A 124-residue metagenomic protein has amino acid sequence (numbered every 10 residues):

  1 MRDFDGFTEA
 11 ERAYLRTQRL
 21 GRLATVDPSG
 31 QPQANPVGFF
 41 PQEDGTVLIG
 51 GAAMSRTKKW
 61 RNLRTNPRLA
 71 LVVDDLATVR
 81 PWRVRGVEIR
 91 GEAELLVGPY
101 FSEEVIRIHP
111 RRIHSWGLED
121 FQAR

Functional and structural regions predicted by a protein language model:
M1-R2, G6, E94-R124: C-terminal edge-of-domain segments
M1-T17: Extreme N-terminal tail/first-helix region
F7-A10, A34-P36, R56-K58: A generic local structural motif
Q18-M54: Short beta-strand segments
R19-L20, R68, I113: Generic structural signal for secondary-structure transition and capping sites
Q42-E43, R56-K59, R124: A short local loop/turn or secondary-structure capping micro-motif enriched for an aromatic residue
V47, A53-I106, P110: Short, structured beta-strand-loop surface elements
